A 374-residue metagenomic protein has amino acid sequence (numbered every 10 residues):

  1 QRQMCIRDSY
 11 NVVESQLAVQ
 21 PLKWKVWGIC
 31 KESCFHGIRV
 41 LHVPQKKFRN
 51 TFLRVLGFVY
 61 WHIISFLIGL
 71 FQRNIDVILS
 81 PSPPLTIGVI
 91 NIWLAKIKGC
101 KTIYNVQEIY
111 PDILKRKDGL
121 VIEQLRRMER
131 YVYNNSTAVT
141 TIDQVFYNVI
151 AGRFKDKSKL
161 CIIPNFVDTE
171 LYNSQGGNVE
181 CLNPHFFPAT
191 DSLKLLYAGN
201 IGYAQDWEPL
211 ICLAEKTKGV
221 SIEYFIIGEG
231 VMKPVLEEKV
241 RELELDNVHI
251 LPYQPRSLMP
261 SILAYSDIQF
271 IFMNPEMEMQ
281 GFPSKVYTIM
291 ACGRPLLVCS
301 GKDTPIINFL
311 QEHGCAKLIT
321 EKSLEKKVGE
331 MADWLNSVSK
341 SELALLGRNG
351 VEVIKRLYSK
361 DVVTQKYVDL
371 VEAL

Functional and structural regions predicted by a protein language model:
Q1-I6: Short, small-residue-biased leader/transition segments that mark boundaries at the very start of proteins
L70, T86-V89, W93-I97, L120-T141: Membrane-proximal helix-turn-helix segments that form the acceptor-binding/catalytic region of lipid-linked
R116, A151, V167-H185, D191 (+1 more regions): Acidic anion/phosphate-binding donor-loop and adjacent secondary structure in glycosyltransferase catalytic cores
V145, I163-F166: Carbohydrate-associated surface elements
F187-Q205, L210-A214, F225: Conserved donor-binding/catalytic core segment of Leloir-type glycosyltransferases
Q205, P255-I262, Q269-M290, P295-N308: Nucleotide-sugar-dependent
S221-G228, P234-P260: Nucleotide-activated donor-binding/catalytic signature segment of Leloir-type glycosyltransferases, i.e., the conserved
S341-L357: A short, well-ordered alpha-helix in the C-terminal region of glycosyltransferases
